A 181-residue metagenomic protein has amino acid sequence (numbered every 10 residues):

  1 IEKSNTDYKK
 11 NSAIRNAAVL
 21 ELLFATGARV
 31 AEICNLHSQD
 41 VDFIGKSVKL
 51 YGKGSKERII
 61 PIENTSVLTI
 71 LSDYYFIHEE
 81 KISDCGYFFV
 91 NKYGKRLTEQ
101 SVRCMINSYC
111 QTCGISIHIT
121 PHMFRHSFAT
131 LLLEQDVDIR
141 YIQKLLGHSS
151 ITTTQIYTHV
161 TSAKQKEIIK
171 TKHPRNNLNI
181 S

Functional and structural regions predicted by a protein language model:
I1-S181: Conserved catalytic core of the tyrosine transesterase superfamily
